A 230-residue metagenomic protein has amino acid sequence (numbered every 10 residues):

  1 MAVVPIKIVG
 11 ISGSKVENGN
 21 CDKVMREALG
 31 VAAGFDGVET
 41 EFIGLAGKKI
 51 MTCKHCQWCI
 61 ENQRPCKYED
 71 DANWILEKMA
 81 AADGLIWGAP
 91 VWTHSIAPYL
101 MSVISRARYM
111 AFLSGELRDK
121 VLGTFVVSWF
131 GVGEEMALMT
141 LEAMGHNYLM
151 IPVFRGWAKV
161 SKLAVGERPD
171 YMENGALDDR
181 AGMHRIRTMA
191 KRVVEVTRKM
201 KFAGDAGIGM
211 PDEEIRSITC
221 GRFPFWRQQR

Functional and structural regions predicted by a protein language model:
M1-L113, M172-R230: N-terminal beta1-alpha1-beta2 submodule of the flavodoxin-like/Rossmannoid cofactor-binding fold
E39, R118, T140, K159 (+3 more regions): Residue-level signal for alpha-helical context at structural boundaries
G44-M51, S114-E116, L149-M172: Mobile beta-alpha loop/short-helix "lid" or hinge segments that flank ligand
P98, F112-V160: Short, glycine-/small-residue-rich phosphate/pyrophosphate-handling segment
M101-R106, T140-A143, E167-R168: Short, surface-exposed, charged loop/turn segments at secondary-structure junctions
